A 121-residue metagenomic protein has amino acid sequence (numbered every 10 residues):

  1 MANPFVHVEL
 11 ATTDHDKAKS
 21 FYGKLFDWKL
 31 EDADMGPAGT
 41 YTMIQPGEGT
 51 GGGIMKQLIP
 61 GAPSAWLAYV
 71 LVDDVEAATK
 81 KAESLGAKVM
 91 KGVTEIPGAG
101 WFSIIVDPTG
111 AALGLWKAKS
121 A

Functional and structural regions predicted by a protein language model:
M1-K19, A65-V70, W116-A121: N-terminal beta-strand motif that seeds the catalytic metal site of vicinal oxygen chelate
A2, E9-G49, S84, I96: Core segments of cupin and vicinal oxygen chelate
L10-A18, K56, P60, V106: Alpha-helical interaction segments
D14-D16, T50, P60, E76 (+1 more regions): Residues that cap or initiate secondary-structure elements
H15, P46-G47, V70-A112: Vicinal oxygen chelate
Y22-L25, Y41-M43, L67, T79 (+2 more regions): Residue-level detection of beta-strand scaffold positions
W28-P63, D73, P108, A112-K117: Conserved short beta-strand elements that form part of the metal-binding/catalytic scaffold of enzyme active sites
A33, G92-V93, S120: Residue-level detector of family-conserved "landmark" positions at structurally sensitive sites
